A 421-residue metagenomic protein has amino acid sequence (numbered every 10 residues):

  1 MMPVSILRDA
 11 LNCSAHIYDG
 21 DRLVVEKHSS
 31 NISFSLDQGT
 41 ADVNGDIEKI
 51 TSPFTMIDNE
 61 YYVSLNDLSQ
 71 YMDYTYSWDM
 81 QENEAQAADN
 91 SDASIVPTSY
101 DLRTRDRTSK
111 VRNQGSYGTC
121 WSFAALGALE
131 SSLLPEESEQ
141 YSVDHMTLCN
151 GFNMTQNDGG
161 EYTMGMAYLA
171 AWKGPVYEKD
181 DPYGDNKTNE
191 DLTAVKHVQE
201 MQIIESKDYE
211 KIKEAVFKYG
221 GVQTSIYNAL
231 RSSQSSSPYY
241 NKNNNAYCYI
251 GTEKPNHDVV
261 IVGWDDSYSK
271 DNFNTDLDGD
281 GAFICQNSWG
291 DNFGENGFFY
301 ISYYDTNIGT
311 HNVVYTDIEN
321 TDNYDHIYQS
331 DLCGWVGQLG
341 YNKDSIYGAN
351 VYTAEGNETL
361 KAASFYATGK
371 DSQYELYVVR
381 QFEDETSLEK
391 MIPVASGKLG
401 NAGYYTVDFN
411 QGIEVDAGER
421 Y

Functional and structural regions predicted by a protein language model:
M1-V96: Primary recognition of N-terminal secretory signal peptides and signal-anchoring hydrophobic helices
N12-C13, Y74, D266-K270, S288 (+1 more regions): Short beta-turn/strand-loop junction motif enriched in small, turn-promoting residues
I17-G20, S35, T55-N59, W78-E82 (+5 more regions): Short, ordered beta-strand-loop transition motifs
Q86-K361, Y366-G397: Catalytic-core signature of thiol
N350, G403-Y405: Short strand-edge motifs at loop-to-beta-strand transitions and within beta-strands of extracellular beta-rich domains
A363, Y405-Y421: Short, well-structured beta-strand segments enriched in hydrophobic/aromatic residues within extracellular or lumenal
S396-G403, V415: Short proline/glycine- and polar residue-rich coil/turn motifs
